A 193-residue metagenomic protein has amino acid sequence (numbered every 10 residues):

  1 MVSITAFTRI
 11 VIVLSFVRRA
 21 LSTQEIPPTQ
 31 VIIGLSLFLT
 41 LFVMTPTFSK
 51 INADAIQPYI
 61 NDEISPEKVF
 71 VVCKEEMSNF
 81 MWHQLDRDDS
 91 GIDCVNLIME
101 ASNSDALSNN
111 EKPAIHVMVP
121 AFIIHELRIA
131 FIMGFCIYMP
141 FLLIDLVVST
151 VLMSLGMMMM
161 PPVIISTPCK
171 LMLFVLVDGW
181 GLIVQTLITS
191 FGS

Functional and structural regions predicted by a protein language model:
M1-S193: Hydrophobic alpha-helical segments and their helix-loop boundaries in membrane and membrane-proximal proteins
